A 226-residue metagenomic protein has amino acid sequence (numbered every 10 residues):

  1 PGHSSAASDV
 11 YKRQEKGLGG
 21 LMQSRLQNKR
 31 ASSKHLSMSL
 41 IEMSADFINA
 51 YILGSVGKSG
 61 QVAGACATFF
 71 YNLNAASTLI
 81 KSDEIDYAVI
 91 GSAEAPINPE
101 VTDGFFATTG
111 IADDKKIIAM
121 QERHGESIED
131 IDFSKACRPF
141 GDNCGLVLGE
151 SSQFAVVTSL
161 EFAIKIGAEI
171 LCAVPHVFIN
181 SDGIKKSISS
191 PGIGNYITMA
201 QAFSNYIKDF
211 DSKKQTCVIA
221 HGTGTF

Functional and structural regions predicted by a protein language model:
P1-A7, Y11: Single conserved hydrophobic/aromatic residue that forms the stacking wall/gate of nucleotide- or nucleobase-binding
S5, S59-A63, I85-A93, E169-F178 (+1 more regions): Beta-strand segments within the central parallel beta-sheet cores of soluble alpha/beta enzyme folds
S8, I48, F69, A76 (+5 more regions): Conserved small-residue
D9-S59, T102, F106-S127: Active-site-proximal gating segment of KS-fold condensing enzymes and close homologs
E15-L18, L73, N98-G104, K185-I188: Short acidic, glycine/serine/threonine-rich loops at helix termini
I41-A45, N49-I52, S59-E94, L146-A168: Active-site-proximal alpha-helical scaffold in enzymes
I117-C217: Condensing-enzyme catalytic core mediating Claisen C-C bond formation in acyl metabolism
G224-F226: Extended C-terminal subregions enriched in glycine
